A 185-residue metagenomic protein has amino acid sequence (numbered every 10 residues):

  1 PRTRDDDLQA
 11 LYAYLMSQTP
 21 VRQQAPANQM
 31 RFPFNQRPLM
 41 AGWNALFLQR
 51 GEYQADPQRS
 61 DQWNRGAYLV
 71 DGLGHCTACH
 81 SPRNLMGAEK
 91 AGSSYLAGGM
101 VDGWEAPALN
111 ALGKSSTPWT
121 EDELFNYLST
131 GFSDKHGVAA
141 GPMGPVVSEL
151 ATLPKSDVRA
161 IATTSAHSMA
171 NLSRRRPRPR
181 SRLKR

Functional and structural regions predicted by a protein language model:
P1-L8, G74, S94-S133, P145-R159: Electron-transfer interface patches adjacent to heme c in soluble/periplasmic c-type cytochromes and di-/multiheme
P1-M16, V21, R31-F34: Long, hydrophobic, well-ordered secondary-structure blocks that form the structural core and pocket-lining surfaces
L11, L15, G66-L69, L73-R83 (+2 more regions): The canonical Cys-X-X-Cys-His
L11, L15-Q18, R22, V138 (+3 more regions): Ligand-binding pocket scaffold of soluble enzyme catalytic domains
M16-S17, C79-L85, S129, S133 (+3 more regions): Detector for the c-type heme attachment site
Q23-A41: Extended, well-folded interaction surfaces typified by the phenylalanyl-tRNA synthetase beta subunit core
G42-D71, G113, N171-R185: Electrostatic cytochrome c docking/interface patches
P82-E89, G99, T120-E123, S133-G141 (+1 more regions): Extended intrinsically disordered, low-complexity coil regions enriched in Ser, Thr, Gly, Ala and often Pro
